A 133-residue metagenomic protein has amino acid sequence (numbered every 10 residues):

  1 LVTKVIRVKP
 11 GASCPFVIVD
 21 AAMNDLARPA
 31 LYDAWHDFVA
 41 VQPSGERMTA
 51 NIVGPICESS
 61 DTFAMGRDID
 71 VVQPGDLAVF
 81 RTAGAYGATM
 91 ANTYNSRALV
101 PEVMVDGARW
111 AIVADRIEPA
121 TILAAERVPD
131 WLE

Functional and structural regions predicted by a protein language model:
L1-E133: Charged (often Lys/Glu-rich) extended helix/loop segments that serve as interaction or gating elements
